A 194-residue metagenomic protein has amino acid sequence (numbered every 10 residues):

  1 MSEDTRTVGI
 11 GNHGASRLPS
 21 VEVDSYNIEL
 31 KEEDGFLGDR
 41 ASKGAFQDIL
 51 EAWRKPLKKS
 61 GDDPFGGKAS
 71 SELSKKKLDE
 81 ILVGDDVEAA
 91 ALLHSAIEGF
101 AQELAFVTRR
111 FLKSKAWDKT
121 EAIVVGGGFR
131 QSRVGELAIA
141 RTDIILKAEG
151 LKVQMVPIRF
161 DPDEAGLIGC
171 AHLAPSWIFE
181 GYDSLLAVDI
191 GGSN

Functional and structural regions predicted by a protein language model:
M1-N194: ATP-binding/phosphotransfer module of carbohydrate and carboxylate kinases, centering on a glycine-rich
